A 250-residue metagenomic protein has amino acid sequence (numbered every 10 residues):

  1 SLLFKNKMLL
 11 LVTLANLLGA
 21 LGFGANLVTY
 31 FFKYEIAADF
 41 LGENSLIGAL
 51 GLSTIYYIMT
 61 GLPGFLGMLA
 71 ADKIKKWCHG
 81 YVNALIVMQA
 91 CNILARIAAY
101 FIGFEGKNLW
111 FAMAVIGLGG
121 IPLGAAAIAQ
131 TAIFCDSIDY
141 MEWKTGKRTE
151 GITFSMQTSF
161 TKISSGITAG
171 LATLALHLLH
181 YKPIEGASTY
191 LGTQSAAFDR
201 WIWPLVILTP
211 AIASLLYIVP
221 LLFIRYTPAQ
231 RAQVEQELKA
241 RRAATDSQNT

Functional and structural regions predicted by a protein language model:
S1-T250: Membrane-embedded alpha-helical bundles of multi-pass transporters/translocases, especially carrier/permease families
